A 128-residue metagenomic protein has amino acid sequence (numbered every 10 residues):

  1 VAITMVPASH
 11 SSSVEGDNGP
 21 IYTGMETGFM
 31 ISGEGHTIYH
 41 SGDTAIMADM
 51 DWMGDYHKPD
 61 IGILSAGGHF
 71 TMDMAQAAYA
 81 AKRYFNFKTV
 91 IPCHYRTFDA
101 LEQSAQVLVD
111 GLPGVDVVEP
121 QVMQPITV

Functional and structural regions predicted by a protein language model:
V1-A2, A75, C93-H94: Proteins with a high burden of low-complexity, intrinsically disordered sequence enriched in S/T/G/P/A and R, requiring
V1-D55, V122-V128: Core dinuclear metal-dependent hydrolase active-site scaffold
S9, S65, C93: Conserved residues at the C-terminal ends of beta-strands
T27-K88, T97-D99: Metallo-beta-lactamase
A78-V128: Binuclear metal-ion centers of metallo-dependent hydrolases, dominated by the metallo-beta-lactamase
